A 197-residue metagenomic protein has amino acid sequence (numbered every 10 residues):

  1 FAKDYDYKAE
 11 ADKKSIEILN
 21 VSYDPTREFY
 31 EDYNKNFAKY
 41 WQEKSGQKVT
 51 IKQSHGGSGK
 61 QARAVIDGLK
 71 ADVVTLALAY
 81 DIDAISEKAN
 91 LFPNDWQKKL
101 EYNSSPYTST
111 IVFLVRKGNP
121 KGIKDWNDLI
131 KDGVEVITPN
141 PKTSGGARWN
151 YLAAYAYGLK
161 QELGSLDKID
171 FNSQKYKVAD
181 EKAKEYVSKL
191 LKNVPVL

Functional and structural regions predicted by a protein language model:
A2-K88, K98-L100: Early extracytoplasmic/lumenal segment of secretory-pathway proteins
D6, E87-L163: A conserved helix-loop-strand patch within extracytoplasmic ligand-binding domains of the periplasmic binding
A9, E43-K44, N127-L129, K189: Short, conserved catalytic or adaptor-binding loops enriched in Gly and charged residues
R27-E31, G68, L76, K117-P120 (+2 more regions): Soluble non-cytosolic domains of exported or imported proteins
Y33, F37-S45, L69, L78 (+6 more regions): Sec/Tat-exported extracytoplasmic proteins
E162-L197: Ligand-binding pocket segment of bilobal, Venus flytrap-like solute-binding proteins
